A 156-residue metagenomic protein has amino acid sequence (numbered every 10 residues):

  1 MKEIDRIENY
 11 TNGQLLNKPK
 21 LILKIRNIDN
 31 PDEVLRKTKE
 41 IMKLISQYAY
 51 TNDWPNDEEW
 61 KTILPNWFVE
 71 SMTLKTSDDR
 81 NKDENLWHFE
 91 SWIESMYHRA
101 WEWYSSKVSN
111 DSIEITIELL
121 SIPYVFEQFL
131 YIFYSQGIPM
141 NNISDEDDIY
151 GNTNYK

Functional and structural regions predicted by a protein language model:
M1-K156: Structured alpha/beta or helical-core interaction and ligand-binding surfaces enriched in interleaved
